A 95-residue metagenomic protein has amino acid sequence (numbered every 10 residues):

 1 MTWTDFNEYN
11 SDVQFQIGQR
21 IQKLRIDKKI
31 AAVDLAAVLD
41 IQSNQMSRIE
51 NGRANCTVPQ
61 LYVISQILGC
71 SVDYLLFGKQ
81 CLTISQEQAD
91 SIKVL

Functional and structural regions predicted by a protein language model:
M1-N7, L76-L95: Short, charged recognition helix plus adjacent turn of helix-turn-helix-like nucleic-acid-binding domains
T2-D27: A short, Lys/Arg-rich alpha-helix, primarily the initiator
N10-D12, V38-I41, C56, I84: A composition/secondary-structure signal for short, hydrophobic, low-basic-content segments with alpha-helix propensity
I17-Q19, N44, V58-L61: Short alpha-helical elements of helix-turn-helix
Q19-V38, V63: Short basic helix-loop element that most often maps to the first helix and adjoining turn of HTH DNA-binding modules
L39-C56, F77: Recognition helix of helix-turn-helix/homeodomain-like DNA-binding domains that insert into the DNA major groove
T57-Y74: DNA major-groove recognition helix of helix-turn-helix/homeodomain DNA-binding modules
